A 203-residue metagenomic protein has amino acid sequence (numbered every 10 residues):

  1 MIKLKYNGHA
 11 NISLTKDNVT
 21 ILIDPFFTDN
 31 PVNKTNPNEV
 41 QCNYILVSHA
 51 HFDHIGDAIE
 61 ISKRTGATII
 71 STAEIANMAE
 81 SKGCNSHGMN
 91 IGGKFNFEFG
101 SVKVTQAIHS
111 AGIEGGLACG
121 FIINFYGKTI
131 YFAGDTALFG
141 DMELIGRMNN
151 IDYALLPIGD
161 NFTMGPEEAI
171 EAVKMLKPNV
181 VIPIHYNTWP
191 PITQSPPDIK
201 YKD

Functional and structural regions predicted by a protein language model:
M1-T20, F27-N30, N96, K103 (+2 more regions): Zn-dependent metallo-beta-lactamase
S13-H51, G56-E60, E74, S110-E114 (+1 more regions): Pre-active-site segment of Zn-dependent metallo-hydrolases
V19, R64-A67, K177-V180: A short helix->loop->beta-strand "cap" motif at the edges of active sites that frequently abuts
V19-I21, Y44, K128-I130, Y153 (+1 more regions): Structural motif
G56-T65, S81-K82, P191-K200: Metal-dependent catalytic neighborhoods of phosphoester/phosphodiester hydrolases
S71-K128, Y201: Metallo-beta-lactamase
E74, D141-D203: Cap/insert and terminal regions of metallo-dependent hydrolase folds
G100-M164: Mobile, glycine- and charge-enriched loop segments and immediately flanking short secondary-structure elements within
